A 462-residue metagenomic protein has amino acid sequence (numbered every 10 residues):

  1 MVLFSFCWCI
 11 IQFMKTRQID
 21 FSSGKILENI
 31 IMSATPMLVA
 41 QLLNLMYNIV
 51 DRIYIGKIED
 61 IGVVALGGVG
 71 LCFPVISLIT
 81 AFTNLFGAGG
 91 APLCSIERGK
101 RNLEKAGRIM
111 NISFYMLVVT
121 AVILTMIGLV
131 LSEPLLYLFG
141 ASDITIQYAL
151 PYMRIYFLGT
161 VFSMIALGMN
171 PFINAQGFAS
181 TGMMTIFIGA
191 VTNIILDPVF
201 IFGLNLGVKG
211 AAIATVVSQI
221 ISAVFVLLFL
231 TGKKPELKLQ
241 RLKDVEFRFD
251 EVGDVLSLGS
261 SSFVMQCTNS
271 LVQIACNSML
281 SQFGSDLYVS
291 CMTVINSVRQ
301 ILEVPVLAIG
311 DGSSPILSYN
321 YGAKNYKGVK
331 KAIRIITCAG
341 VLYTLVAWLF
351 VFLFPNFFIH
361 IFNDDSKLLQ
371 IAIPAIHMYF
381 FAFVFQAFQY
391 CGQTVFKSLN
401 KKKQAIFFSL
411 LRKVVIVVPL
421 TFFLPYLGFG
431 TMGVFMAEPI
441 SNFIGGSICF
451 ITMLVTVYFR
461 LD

Functional and structural regions predicted by a protein language model:
V2-A34, C94-G159, N205-G259, L317-A382 (+1 more regions): Short alpha-helical transmembrane segments in multi-pass integral membrane proteins
F21-I53, K57-I61, P74-G89, L93 (+6 more regions): N-terminal transmembrane alpha-helices
M32-D51, I155, G189, S218-S222 (+4 more regions): Transmembrane helical elements of multi-pass membrane transporters/channels
M37, Q41, I53, P92 (+14 more regions): Transmembrane alpha-helix boundary and packing residues in multipass membrane permease domains and related
A40, N44, N48-I55, T80-G87 (+18 more regions): Alpha-helical transmembrane segments and their lipid-water interface positions in multi-pass membrane proteins
L42, M46-G67, L136-D143, V199-L206 (+5 more regions): Helix-terminus/linker motif at the lipid-water interface of multi-pass membrane proteins
L66-M126, S163-G182, N277, C291-L349 (+3 more regions): Small-residue-rich hydrophobic transmembrane alpha-helices
N84-G87, Y156-N174, G182-A190, A211-V226 (+4 more regions): Short runs within selected transmembrane alpha-helices of multi-pass transporters and secretion channels
